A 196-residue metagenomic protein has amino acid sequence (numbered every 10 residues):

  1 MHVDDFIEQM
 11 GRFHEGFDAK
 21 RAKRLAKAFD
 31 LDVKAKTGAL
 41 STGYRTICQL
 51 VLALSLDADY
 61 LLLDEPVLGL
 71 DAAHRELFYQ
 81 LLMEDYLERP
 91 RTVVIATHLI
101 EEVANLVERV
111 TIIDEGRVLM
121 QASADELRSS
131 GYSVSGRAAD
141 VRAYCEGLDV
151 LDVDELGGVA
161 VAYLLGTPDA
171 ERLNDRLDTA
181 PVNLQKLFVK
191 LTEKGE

Functional and structural regions predicted by a protein language model:
M1-C48: ABC-family P-loop ATPase nucleotide-binding domains
D4-D5, E76, Q80: Surface-exposed alpha-helical interface segments used for non-catalytic interactions
D57: Conserved catalytic motifs of ABC-family nucleotide-binding domains
L61-E65, L70: Catalytic Walker B motif of ABC-type/P-loop ATPase nucleotide-binding domains
A72-H74: Helix N-cap at the start of a conserved alpha-helix in ABC-type nucleotide-binding domains
F78-L164: ABC transporter nucleotide-binding domain
D152, L156-E196: C-terminal coupling/interaction segments
